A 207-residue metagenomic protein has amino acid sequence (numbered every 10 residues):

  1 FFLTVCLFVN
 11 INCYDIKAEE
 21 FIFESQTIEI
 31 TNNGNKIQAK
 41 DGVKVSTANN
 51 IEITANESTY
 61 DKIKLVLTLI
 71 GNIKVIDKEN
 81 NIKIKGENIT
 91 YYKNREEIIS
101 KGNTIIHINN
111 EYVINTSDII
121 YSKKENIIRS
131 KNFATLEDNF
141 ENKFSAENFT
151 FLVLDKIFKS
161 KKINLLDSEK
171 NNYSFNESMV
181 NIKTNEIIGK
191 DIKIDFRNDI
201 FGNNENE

Functional and structural regions predicted by a protein language model:
F1-N12: Bacterial N-terminal signal peptides
C13-E207: N-terminal amphipathic/hydrophobic interface segments
